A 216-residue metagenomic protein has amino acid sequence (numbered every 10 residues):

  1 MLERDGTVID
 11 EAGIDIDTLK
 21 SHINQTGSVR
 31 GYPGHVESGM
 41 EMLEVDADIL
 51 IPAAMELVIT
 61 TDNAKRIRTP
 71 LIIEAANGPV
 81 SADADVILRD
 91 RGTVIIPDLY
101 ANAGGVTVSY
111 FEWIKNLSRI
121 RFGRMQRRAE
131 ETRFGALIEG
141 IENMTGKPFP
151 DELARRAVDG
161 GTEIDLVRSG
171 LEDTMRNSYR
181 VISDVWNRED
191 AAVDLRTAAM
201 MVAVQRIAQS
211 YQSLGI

Functional and structural regions predicted by a protein language model:
M1-A47: Glycine-rich phosphate/diphosphate-binding loop of Rossmann-like nucleotide-binding domains
E3-G6, M55, N77, L99-A101: Short, ordered loop/turn segments at secondary-structure junctions
I9-E11, T60, A82-D83, G104: Short helix/loop capping segments that flank catalytic or ligand/cofactor-binding pockets
T26-Y32, A54, G146-K147, E152: Active-site/ligand-binding loops adjacent to catalytic centers
E37-A47, M55-I73: Rossmann-fold NAD(P) dinucleotide-binding segment
R66, P70-I216: Adenosine-phosphate binding glycine-rich loop
